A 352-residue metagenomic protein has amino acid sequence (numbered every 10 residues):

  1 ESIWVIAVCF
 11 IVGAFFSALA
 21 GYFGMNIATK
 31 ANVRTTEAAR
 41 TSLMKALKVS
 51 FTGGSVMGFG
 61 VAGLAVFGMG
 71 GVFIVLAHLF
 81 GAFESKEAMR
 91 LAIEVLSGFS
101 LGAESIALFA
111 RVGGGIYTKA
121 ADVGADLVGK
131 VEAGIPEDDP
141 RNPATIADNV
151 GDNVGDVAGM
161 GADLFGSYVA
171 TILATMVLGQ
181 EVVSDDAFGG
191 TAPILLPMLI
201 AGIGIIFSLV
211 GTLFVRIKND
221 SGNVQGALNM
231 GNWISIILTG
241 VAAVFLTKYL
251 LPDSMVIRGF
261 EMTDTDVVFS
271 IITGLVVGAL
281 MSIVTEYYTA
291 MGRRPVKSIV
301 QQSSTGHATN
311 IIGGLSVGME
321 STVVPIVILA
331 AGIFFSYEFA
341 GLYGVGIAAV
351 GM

Functional and structural regions predicted by a protein language model:
E1-M352: Hydrophobic packing and interface segments
